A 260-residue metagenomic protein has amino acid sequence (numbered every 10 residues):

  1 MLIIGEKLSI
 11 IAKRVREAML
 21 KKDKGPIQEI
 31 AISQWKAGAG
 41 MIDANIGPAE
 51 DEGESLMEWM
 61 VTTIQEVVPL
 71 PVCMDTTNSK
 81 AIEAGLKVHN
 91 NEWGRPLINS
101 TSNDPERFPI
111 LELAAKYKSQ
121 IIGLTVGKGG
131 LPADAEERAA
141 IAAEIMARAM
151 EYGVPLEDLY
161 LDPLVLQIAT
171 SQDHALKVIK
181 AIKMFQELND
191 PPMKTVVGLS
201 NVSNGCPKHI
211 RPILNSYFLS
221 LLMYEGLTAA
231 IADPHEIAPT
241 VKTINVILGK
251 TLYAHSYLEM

Functional and structural regions predicted by a protein language model:
M1-E17, Q28-E29, A232-M260: Extended, intrinsically disordered, low-complexity segments
L2-E29, G53, L97-S102, K128-E136 (+1 more regions): Active-site mouth loops of central-metabolism enzymes
K22-Q34, E106-R107, E144, I213-L219: Short, acidic/polar
W35-C73, V165-A175: Glycine-rich, proline-tolerant flexible connector loops at the mouths of alpha/beta enzymes
W35-K36, Q65-E66, L86-E92, F108-S119 (+1 more regions): Acidic (Asp/Glu)-rich catalytic clusters
D43-A49, L70-N78, R95-E106, T125 (+1 more regions): Catalytic beta/alpha-barrel core
D51-W93, I179-T195: Alpha-helix-loop-beta-strand connector modules within alpha/beta enzyme cores
P109, Y117-H255: Catalytic alpha/beta core domains of metabolic enzymes, predominantly
